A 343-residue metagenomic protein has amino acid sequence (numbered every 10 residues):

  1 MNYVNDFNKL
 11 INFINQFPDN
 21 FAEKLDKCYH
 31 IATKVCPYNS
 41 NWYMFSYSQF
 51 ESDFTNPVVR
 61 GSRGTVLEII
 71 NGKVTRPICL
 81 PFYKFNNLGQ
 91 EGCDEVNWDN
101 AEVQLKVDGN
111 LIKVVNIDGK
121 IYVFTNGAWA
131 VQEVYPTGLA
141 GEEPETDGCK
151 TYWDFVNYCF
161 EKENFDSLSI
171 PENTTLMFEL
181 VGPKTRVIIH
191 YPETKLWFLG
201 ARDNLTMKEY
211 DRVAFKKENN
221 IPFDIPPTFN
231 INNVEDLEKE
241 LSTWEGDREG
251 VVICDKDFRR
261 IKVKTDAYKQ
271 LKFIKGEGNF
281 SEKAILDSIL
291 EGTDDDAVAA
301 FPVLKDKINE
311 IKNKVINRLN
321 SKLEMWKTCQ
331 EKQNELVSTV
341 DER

Functional and structural regions predicted by a protein language model:
M1-R343: Core nucleotide-handling region used for phosphoryl-transfer chemistry
